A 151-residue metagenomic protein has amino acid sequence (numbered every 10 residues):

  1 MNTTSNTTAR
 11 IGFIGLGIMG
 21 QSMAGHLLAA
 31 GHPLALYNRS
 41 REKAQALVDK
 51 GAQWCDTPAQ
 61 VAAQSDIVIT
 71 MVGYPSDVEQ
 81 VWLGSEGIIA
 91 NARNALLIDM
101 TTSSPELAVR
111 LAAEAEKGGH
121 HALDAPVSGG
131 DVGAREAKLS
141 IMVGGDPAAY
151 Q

Functional and structural regions predicted by a protein language model:
M1-T70, A95-L96, M100-T101, D131-A134: NAD(P)+-binding Rossmann beta1-loop-alpha1 motif at the extreme N-terminus of oxidoreductases
I11, T102-Q151: Rossmann-fold dinucleotide-binding core
I14, S76, E86, A125 (+1 more regions): Flexible, active-site-adjacent loop/turn segments at secondary-structure boundaries
G15, M19, M23, K43 (+6 more regions): General structural feature for long, well-ordered alpha-helical segments within catalytic domains of soluble enzymes
H26-A29, D49-G51, W82-E86, L111-A115 (+1 more regions): Short, glycine/charged-enriched secondary-structure capping and boundary segments
H32-P33, L47-D49, V78-E79, G118-L123: A short linear-motif detector with a strong N-terminal bias
P58-T70, Y74-H121: Rossmann-fold NAD(P) dinucleotide-binding segment
